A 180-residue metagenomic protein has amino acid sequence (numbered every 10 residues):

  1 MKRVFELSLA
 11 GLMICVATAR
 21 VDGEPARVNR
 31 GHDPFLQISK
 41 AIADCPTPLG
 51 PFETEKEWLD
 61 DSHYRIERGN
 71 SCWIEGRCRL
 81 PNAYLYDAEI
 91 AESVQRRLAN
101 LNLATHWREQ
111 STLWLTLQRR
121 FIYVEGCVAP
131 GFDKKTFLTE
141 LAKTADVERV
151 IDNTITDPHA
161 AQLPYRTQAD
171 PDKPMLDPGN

Functional and structural regions predicted by a protein language model:
K2-N180: N-terminal targeting leaders
